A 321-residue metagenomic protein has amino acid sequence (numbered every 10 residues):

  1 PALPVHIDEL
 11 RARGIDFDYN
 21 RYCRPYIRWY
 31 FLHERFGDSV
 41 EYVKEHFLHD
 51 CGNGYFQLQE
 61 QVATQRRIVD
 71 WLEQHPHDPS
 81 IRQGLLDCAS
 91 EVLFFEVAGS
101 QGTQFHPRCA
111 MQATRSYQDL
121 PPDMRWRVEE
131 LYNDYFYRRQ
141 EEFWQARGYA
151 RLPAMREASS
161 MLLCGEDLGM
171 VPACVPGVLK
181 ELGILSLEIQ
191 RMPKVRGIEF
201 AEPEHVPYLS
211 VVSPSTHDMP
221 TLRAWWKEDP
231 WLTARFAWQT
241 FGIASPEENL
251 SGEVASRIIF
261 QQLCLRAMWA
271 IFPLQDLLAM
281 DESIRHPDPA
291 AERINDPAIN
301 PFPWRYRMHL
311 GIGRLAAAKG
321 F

Functional and structural regions predicted by a protein language model:
P1-F321: Catalytic cores of glycan-processing enzymes that make or break glycosidic bonds
